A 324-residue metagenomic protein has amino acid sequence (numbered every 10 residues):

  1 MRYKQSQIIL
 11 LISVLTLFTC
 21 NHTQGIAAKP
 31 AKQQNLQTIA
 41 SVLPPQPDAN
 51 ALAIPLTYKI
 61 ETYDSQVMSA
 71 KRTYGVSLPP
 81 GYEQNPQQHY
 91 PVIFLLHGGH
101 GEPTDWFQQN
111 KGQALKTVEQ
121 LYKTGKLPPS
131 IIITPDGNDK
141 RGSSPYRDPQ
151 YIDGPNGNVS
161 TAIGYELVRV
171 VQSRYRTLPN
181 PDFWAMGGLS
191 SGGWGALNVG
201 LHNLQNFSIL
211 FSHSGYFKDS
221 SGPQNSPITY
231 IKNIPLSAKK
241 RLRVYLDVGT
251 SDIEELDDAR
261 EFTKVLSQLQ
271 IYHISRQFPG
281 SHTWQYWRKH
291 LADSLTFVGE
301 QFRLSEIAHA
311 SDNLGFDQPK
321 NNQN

Functional and structural regions predicted by a protein language model:
M1-I9: Bacterial N-terminal signal peptides that target proteins for export
I9-F18: Bacterial N-terminal signal peptides
N21-T23: Bacterial signal peptide processing site
G25-N324: Non-catalytic cap/lid and distal C-terminal segments of serine-dependent acyl enzymes
